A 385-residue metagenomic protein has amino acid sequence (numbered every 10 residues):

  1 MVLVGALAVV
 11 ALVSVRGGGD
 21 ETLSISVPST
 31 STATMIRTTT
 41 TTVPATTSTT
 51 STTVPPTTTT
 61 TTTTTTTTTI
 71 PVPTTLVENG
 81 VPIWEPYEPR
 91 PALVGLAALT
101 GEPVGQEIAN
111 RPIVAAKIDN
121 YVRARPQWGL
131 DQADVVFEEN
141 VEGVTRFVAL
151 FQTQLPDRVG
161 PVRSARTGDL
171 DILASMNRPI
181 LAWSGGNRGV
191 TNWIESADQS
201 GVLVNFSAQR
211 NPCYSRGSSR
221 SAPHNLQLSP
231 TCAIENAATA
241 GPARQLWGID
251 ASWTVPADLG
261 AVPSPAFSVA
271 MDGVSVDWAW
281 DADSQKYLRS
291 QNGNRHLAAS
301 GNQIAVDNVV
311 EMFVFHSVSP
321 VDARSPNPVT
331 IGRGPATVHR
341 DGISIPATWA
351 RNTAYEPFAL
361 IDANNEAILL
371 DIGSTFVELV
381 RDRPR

Functional and structural regions predicted by a protein language model:
M1-G5: N-terminal export and membrane-targeting signals
L7-L12, T34, T46, A98: Intrinsic disorder/low-complexity segments
A8-S29: C-terminal region of N-terminal signal peptides and the immediate post-cleavage residues of exported proteins
I25-V77: Extracellular mucin-like PTS domains
P73-V135, E142-R385: A surface/extracellular/periplasmic glyco- and lipid-processing/surface-interacting theme
